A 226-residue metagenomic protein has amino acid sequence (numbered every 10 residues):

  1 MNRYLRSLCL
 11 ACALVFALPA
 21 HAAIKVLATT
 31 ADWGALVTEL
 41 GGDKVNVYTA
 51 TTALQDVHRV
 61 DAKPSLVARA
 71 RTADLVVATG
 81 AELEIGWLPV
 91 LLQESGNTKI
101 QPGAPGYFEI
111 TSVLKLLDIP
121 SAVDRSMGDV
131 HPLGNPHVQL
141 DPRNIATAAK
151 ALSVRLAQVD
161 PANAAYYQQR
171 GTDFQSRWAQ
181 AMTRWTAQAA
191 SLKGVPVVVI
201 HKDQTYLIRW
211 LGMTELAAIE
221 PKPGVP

Functional and structural regions predicted by a protein language model:
M1-Y4: N-terminal secretory signal peptides that target proteins for export/translocation
S7-P19: Bacterial N-terminal signal peptides
A22-P226: Extracytoplasmic metal-acquisition and chelation regions
